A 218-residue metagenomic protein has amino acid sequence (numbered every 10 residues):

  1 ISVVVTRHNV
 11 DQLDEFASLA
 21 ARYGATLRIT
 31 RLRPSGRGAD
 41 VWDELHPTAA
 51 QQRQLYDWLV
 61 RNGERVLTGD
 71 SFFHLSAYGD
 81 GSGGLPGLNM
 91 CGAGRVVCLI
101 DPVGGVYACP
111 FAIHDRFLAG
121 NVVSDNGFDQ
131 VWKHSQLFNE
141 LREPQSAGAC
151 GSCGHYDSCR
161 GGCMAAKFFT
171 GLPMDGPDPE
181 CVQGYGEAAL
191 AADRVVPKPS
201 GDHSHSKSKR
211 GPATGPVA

Functional and structural regions predicted by a protein language model:
I1-V106, F111-G120: Radical SAM enzyme [4Fe-4S]-AdoMet core and its adjacent flexible, acidic and glycine-rich loops/tails across
E15, Q145, S206-S208: Intrinsic structural disorder/low-complexity segments
A25, S71-A188: Accessory C-terminal segments flanking Radical SAM cores
L27-T30, C159, K209: Short, intrinsically disordered low-complexity segments
E44, V122, N126, H203-S206: Short linear motifs in intrinsically disordered/low-complexity regions
Q136-L137, G176-A218: Short Fe-S-cluster ligation motifs
